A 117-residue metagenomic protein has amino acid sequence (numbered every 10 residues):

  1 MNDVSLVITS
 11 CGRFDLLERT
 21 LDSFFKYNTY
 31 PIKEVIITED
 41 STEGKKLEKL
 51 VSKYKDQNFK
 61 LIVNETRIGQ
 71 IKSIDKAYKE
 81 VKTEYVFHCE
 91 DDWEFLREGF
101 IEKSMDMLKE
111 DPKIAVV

Functional and structural regions predicted by a protein language model:
D3-S5, E34: Cell-envelope/extracellular polymer assembly enzymes that use nucleotide-activated donors
I8-S10, E39: Short beta-strand/turn micro-motifs composed of small residues that flank or help shape donor/cofactor-binding pockets
R13-K26: Short, well-formed alpha-helical segments that are part of the catalytic scaffolds of diverse glycosyltransferases
F24-I62: Acidic donor-binding segment of Leloir-type glycosyltransferases
K46, I74, R97-I101: Acidic donor-diphosphate engagement hotspot in glycosyltransferases and nucleotidyltransferases that stabilizes
E65-V81: Glycine-rich, basic loop-to-helix element that forms the pyrophosphate-binding segment of sugar-nucleotide handling
E84-E94: Short beta-strand-to-loop acidic/aromatic patch adjacent to the donor-nucleotide binding site
E98-V116: Conserved donor-nucleotide/metal-binding helix-loop-beta segment in metal-dependent transferases, i.e., the alpha-helix
